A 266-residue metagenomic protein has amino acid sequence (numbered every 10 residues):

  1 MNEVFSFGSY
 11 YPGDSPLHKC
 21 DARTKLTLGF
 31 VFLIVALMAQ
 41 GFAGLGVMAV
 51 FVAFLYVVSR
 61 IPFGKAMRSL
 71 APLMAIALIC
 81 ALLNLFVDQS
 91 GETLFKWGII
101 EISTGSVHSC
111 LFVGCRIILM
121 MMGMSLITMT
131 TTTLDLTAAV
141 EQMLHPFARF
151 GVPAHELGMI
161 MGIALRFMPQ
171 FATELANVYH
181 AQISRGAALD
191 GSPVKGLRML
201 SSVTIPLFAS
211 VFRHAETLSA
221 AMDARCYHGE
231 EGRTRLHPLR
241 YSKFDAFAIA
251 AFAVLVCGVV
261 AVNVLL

Functional and structural regions predicted by a protein language model:
M1-F42, M48-S59, Q142-V152, E156-M159 (+2 more regions): Transmembrane alpha-helix interface motif
D14, L37, I61, K65 (+5 more regions): Membrane-helix interfacial "entry" motifs
K25, F63-M74, A248: Alpha-helical transmembrane segments and their helix-start/interface "positive-inside/aromatic belt" motifs in integral
G41, L45, R60-G64, D88-K96 (+2 more regions): Transmembrane helix-loop junctions in multipass membrane proteins, especially transporters and channels
F63, I79-N84, I99-I102, C226 (+1 more regions): A general structural signal for short secondary-structure boundary/capping elements
L70-R185, D190-P193: Juxtamembrane/interface alpha-helical elements of multi-pass membrane proteins
